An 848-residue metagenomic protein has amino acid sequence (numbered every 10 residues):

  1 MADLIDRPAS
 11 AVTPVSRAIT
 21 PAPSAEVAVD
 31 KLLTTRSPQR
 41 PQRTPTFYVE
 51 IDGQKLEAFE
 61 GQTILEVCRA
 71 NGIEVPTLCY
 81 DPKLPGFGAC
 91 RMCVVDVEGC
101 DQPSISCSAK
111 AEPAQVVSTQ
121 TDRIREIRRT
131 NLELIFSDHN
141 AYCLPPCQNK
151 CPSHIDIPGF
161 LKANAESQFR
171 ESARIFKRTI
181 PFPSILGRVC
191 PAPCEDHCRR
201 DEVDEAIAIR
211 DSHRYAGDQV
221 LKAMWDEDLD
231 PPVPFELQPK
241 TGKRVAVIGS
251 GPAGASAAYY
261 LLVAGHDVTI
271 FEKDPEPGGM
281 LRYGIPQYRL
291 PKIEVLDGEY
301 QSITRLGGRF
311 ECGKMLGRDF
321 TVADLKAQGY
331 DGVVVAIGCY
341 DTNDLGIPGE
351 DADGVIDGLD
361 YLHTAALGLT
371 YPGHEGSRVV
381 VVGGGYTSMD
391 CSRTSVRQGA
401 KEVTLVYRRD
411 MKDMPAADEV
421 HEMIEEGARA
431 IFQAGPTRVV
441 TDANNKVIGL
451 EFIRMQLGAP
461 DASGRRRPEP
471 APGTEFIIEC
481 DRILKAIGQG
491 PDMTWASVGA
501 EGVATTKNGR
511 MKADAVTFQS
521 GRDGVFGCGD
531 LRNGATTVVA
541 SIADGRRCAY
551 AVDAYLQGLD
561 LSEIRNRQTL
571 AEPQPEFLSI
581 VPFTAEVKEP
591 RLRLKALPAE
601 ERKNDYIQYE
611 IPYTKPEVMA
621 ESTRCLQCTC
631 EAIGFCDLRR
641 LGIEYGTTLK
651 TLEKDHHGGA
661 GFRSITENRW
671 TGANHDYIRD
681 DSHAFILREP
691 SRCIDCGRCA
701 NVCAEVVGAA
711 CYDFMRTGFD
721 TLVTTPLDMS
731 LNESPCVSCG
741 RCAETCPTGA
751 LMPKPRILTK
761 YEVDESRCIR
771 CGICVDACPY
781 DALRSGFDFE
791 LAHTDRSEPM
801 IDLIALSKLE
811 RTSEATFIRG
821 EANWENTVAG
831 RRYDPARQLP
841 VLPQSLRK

Functional and structural regions predicted by a protein language model:
A2-N149, P158, K162-R170, I175 (+2 more regions): Signature of N-terminal electron-transfer/Fe-S-associated modules in redox systems
A2-R36, I207-I209, H213-R244, V263 (+9 more regions): Flanking helices and flexible, charged tails adjoining ferredoxin-like Fe-S electron-transfer domains in multi-subunit
R43, Y48-D52, V75-P85, L132-K150 (+17 more regions): Ferredoxin-like iron-sulfur electron-transfer modules
T46, T63-I73, M92-V97, D101-S104 (+15 more regions): Iron-sulfur cluster-binding cysteine motifs and their immediate structural context in ferredoxin-like electron-transfer
I155, N164, A173-R174, E202 (+8 more regions): Beta1-alpha1 glycine-rich phosphate/pyrophosphate-binding loop at the start of Rossmann-like nucleotide-binding domains
G217-Q238, Q301-R318, T342-Q398, T505-V516 (+1 more regions): Glycine-rich dinucleotide-binding loop and its adjacent helix/turn
D351-S377, T441, P460-A535, I580-P582: FAD-site-proximal beta/loop scaffold in flavoenzymes
C391, C528-L559: A conserved FAD-binding loop/helix module that cradles the flavin
